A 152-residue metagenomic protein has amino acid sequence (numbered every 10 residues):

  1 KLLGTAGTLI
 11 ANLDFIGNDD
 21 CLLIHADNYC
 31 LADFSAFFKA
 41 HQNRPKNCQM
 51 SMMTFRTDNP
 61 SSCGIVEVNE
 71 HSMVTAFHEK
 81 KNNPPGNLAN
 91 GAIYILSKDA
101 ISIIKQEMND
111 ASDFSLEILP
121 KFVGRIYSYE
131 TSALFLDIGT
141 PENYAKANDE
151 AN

Functional and structural regions predicted by a protein language model:
K1-N69: Conserved beta-loop-beta/alpha segment of the NTase-like Rossmann-fold superfamily that binds/positions NTPs
D20-L22, Y29, S35-R44, D58-P60 (+1 more regions): Catalytic-core segments of class I nucleotidyltransferases/pyrophosphorylases that form NMP-activated intermediates
